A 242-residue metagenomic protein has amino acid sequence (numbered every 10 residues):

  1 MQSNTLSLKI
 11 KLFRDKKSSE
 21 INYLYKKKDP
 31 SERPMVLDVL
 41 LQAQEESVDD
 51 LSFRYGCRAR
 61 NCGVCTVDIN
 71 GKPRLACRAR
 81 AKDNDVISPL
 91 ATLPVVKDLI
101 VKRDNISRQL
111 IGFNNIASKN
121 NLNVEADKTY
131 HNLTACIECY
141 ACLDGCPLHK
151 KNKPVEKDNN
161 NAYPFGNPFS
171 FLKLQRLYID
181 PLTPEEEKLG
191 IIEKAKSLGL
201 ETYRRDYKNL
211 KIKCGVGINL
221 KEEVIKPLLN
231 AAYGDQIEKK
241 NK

Functional and structural regions predicted by a protein language model:
Q2-R103, L143, P147, N152-V155 (+1 more regions): Iron-sulfur-associated redox domains of electron-transfer enzymes in respiratory and anaerobic energy metabolism
P34-E46, L90-A91, V95-K242: Ferredoxin-type iron-sulfur electron-transfer modules in oxidoreductases and energy-metabolism complexes
